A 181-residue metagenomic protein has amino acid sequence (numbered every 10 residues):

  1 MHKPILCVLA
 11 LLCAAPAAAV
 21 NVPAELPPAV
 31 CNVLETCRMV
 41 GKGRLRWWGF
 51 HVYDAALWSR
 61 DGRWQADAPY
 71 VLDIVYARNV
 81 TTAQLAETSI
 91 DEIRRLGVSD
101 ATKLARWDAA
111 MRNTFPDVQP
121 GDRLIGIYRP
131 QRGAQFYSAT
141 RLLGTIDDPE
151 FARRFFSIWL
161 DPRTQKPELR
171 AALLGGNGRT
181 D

Functional and structural regions predicted by a protein language model:
M1-L6: Bacterial N-terminal signal peptides that target proteins for export
C13-A17: N-terminal signal peptide c-region/cleavage motif recognized by signal peptidases
A19-D181: Terminal leader/tail segments of proteins
